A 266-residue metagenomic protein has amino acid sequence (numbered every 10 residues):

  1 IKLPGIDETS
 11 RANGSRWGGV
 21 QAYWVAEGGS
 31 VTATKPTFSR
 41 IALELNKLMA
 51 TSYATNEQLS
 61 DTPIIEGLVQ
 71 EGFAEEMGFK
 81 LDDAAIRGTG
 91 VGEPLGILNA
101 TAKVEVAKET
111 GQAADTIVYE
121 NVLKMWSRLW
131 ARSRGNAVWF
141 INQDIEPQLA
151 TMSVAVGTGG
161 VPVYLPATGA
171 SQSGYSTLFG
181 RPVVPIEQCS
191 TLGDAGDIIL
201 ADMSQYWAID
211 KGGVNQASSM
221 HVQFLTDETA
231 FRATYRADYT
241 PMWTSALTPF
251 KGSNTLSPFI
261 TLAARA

Functional and structural regions predicted by a protein language model:
I1-N136, V156-V184, S190-L192, W207-A208 (+1 more regions): Acidic/polar, low-complexity extended loops/arms that serve as protein-protein interfaces in large oligomeric shells
G5-I6, N56, Q143, A233-Y235: Residues immediately flanking
G18-V31, P36, V222-A266: Protruding loop/beta-arch "assembly-hinge" segments enriched in small, turn-prone residues
R134-N136, L178-R181, G193-G196, M203-S204 (+4 more regions): Active-site lining segments that contact anionic ligands and/or coordinate catalytic metals
V138-D144: C-terminal amphipathic alpha-helical segment
N142, V183, F231: Hydrophobic, well-ordered secondary-structure elements that form the walls of internal hydrophobic environments
D144-P147, S190-T191: Short, catalytically relevant binding-site loops at active-site mouths
E146-A155: Short active-site loop/helix that positions an aromatic residue
